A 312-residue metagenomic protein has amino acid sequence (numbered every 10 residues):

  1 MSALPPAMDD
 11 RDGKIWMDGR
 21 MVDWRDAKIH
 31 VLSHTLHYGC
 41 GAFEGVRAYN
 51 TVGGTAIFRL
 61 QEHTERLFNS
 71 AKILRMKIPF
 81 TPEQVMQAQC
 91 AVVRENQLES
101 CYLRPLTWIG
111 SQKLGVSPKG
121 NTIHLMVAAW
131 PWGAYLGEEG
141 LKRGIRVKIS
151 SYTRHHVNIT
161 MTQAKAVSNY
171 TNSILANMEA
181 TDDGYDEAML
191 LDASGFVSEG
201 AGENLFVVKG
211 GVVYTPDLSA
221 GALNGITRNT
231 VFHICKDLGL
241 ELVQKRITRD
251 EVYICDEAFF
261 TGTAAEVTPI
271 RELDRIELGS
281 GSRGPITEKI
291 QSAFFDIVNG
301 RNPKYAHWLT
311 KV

Functional and structural regions predicted by a protein language model:
M1-F80, Q84-A91, V116-V312: Helix-start/capping segments and mature chain N-termini
V85-S100, L106-Q112, W130: Short, acidic/charged, Gly/Pro-enriched secondary-structure junctions
